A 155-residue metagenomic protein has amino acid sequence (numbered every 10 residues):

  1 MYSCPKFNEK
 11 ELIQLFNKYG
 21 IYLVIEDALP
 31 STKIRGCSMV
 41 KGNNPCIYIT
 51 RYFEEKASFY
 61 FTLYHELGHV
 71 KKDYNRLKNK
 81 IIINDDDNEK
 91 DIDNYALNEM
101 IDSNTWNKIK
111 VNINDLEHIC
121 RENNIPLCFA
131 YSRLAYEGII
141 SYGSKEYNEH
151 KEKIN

Functional and structural regions predicted by a protein language model:
M1-N155: Active-site hotspot residues in diverse enzymes, especially metal/ion-binding acidic/histidine motifs
